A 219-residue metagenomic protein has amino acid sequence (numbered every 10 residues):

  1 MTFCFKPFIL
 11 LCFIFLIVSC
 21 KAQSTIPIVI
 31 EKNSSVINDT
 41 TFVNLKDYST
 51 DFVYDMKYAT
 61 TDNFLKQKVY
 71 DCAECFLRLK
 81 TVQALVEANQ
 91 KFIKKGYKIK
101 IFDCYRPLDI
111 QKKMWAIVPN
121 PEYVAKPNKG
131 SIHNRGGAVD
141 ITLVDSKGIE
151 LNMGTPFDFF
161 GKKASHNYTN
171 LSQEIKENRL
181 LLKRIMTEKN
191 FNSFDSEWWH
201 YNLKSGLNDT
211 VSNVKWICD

Functional and structural regions predicted by a protein language model:
M1-P27: Bacterial Sec-dependent N-terminal signal peptides
C20-F102, I117, P121-S196, N202-D219: Extracytoplasmic cell-surface/polysaccharide-interacting catalytic and binding patches
Y105-I110, L207: Short, internal active-site loops enriched in acidic
L108-K112, G154-P156: Extracytoplasmic/periplasmic soluble domains downstream of a signal peptide or transmembrane helix
